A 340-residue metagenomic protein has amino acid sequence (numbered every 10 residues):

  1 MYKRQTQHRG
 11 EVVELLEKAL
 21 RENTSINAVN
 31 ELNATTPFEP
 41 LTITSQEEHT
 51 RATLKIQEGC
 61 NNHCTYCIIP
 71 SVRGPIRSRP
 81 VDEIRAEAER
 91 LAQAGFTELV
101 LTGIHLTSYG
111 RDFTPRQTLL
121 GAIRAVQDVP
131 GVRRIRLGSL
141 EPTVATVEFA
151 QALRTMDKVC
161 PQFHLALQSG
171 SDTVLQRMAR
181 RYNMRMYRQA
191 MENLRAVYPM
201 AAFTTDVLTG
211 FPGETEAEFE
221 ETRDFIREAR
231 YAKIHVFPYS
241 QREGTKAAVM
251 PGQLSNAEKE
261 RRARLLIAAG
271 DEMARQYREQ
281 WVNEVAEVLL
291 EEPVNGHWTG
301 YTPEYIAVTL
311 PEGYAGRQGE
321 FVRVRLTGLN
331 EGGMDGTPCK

Functional and structural regions predicted by a protein language model:
M1-Y109, R124, E148, F163 (+5 more regions): Proteins enriched for Cys/Gly/acidic motifs involved in redox and nucleic-acid/cofactor modification
K3, A19-E22, Q117-L119, L153-T155 (+2 more regions): Short, hinge-like loop/turn segments at secondary-structure boundaries
V12, I56, L101, L137 (+6 more regions): Residue-level signature of catalytic and energy-coupling elements of molecular machines, predominantly ATP/GTP-dependent
T44-S45, Q151-T155, L167, R278-Q280 (+2 more regions): Replace "in large, NTP-powered and nucleic-acid-processing enzymes" with "in large, NTP-powered factors and other
E47-T50, C60-N62, V159, S169 (+5 more regions): Short flexible coil/turn linkers enriched for glycine and charged/polar residues that connect secondary-structure
Q93-E216, R227: Conserved SAM/AdoMet-binding glycine-rich loop
G103, S139, L167-S169, T205-T209 (+6 more regions): Active-site proximal loops enriched in glycine and acidic residues that flank catalytic Cys/His/Asp and coordinate
V249-K340: Terminal RNA-binding accessory module
